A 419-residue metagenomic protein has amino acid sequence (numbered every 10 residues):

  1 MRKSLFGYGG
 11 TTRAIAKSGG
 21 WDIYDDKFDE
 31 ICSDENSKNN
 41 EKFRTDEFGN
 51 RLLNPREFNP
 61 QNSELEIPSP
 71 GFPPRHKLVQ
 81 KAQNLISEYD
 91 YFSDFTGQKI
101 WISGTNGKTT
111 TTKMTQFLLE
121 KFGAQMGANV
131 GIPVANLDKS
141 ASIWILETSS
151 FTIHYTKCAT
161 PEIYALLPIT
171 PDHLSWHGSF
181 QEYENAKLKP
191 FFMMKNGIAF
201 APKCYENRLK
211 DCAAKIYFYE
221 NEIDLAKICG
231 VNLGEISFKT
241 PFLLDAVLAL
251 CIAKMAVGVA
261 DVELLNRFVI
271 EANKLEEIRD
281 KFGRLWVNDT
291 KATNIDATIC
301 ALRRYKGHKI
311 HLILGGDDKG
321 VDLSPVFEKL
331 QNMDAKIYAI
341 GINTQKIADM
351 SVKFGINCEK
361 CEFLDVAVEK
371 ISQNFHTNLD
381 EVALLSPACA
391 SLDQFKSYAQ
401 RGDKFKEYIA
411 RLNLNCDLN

Functional and structural regions predicted by a protein language model:
M1-W101, A272-K274, L364-N374, A383: Short, basic phosphate-binding NTP loop
K3-S18, Y24-E35, T290-I356, K360 (+2 more regions): Active-site beta-alpha connecting loops in nucleotide-dependent enzymes
G19, E66, I102, E147 (+9 more regions): Residue-level signal for inorganic ion chemistry
P70-P73, G107, S150-T152, P171-D172 (+6 more regions): Short glycine-rich anion-binding loops that position phosphate/pyrophosphate groups of nucleotides and phosphorylated
E88-N129: Walker A (P-loop) phosphate-binding motif
A124-S140: Conserved substrate/cofactor phosphate-moiety recognition/catalytic segment in nucleotide-dependent phosphotransferases
S140-C212, Y217-S237, D393-A399: Flexible active-site lid/hinge loop adjacent to a nucleotide/diphosphate and Mg2+-phosphate binding pocket
E235-D334: Nucleotide phosphate-binding/pyrophosphate-handling subdomain across enzymes that bind or process nucleotide phosphates
